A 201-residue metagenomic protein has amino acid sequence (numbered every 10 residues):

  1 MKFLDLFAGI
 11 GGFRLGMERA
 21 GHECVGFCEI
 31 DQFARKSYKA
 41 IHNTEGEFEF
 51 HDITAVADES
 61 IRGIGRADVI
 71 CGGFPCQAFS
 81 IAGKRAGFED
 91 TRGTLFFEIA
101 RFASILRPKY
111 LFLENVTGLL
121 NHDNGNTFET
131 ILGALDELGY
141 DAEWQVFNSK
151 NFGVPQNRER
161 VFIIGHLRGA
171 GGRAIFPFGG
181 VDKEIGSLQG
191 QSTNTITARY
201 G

Functional and structural regions predicted by a protein language model:
M1-E47: Conserved S-adenosyl-L-methionine
F3, F27, F50, C71 (+1 more regions): Generic enzyme active-site microenvironment
I10, F74-P75: Active-site glycine-rich loops that stabilize anionic/oxyanionic intermediates across multiple enzyme folds
C24, E47-E49, D141-V146: A short coil-to-beta-strand element that immediately follows conserved catalytic motifs
K39-G73: Short, structured active-site "lid" loops
V56-A67, Q77-G201: Class I S-adenosyl-L-methionine
